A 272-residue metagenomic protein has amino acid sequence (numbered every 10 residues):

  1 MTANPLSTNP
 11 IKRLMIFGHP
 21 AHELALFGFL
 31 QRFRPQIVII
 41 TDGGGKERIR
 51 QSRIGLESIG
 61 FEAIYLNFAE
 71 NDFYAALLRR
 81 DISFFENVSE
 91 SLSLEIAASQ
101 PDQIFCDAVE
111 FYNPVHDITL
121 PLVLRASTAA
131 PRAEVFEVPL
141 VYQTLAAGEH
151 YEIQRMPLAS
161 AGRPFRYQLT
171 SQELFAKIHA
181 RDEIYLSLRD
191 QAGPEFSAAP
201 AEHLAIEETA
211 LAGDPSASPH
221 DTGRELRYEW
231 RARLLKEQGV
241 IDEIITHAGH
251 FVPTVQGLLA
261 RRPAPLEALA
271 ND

Functional and structural regions predicted by a protein language model:
M1-I16, F33, F84-D272: Metal-dependent de-N-acetylase/amidase catalytic core
A3-R50: ATP-dependent adenylation/pyrophosphate-handling site
I40-D42, L66-N71, P101, D107: Short loop/turn segments at strand-loop or loop-helix junctions that form parts of catalytic or ligand-binding pockets
R48, A75-L78, V115-D117: Short, conserved acidic/polar surface loops in the N-terminal third of protein domains
R48-S58, L122, A126: Short, solvent-exposed amphipathic alpha-helices that sit in or adjacent to ligand/effector-binding or catalytic
R53-Y74: Conserved nucleotide-sugar phosphate-binding/catalytic loop shared by glycosyltransferases and other
I54-L56, D81-I82, Q154: Short, hinge-like loop/turn segments at secondary-structure boundaries
Y74-N87: Charged, often glycine-rich, active-site loop that binds/positions anionic groups
